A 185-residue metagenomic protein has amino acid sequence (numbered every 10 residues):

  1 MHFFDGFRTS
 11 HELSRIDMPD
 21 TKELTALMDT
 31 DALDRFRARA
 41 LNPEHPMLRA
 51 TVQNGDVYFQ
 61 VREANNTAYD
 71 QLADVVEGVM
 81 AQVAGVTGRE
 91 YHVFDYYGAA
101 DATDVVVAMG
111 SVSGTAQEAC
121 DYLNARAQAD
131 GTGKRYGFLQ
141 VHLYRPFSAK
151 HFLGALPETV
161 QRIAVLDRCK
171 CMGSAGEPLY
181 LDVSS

Functional and structural regions predicted by a protein language model:
H2-D95: Conformationally flexible catalytic loops at phosphate/diphosphate-handling active centers
E77-S185: Thiamine diphosphate
